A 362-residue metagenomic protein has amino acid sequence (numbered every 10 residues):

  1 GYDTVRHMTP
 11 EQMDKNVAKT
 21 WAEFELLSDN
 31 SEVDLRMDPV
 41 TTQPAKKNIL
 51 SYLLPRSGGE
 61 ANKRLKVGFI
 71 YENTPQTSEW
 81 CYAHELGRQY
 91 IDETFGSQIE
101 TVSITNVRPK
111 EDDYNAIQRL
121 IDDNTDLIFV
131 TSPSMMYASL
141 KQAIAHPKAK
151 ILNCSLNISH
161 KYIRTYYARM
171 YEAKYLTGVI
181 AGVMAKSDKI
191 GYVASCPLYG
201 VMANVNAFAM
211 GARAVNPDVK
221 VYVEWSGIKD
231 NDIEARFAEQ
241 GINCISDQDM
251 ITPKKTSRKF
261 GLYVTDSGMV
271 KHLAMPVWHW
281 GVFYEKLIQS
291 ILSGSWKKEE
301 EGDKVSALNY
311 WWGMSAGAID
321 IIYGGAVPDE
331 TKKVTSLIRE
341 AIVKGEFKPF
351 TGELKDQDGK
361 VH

Functional and structural regions predicted by a protein language model:
G1-H362: A residue-level marker of the well-folded mature domains of exported/periplasmic proteins
